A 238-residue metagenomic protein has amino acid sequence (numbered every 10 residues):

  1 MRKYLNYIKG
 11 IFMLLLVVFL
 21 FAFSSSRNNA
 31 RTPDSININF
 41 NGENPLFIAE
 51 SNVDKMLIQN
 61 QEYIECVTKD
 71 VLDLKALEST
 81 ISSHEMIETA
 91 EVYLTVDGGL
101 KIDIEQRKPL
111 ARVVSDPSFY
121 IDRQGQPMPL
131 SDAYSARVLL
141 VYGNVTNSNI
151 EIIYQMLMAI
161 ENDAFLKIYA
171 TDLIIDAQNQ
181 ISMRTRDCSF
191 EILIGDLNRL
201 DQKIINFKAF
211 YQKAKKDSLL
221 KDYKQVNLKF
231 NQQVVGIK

Functional and structural regions predicted by a protein language model:
M1-T68: N-terminal membrane-targeting segments
P33-S35, T95-G99, S115-D116, A133-V138 (+6 more regions): Extracytoplasmic
F40-G42, I104-K108, D132, G143 (+4 more regions): Flexible glycine-/small-residue-rich
G42-E85, D132-Y154, I205, Q212-K216: Periplasmic/extracytosolic POTRA-like scaffold domains at the N-termini of outer-membrane and outer-envelope
L77-Q126, Q225-N227: Structured, soluble extracytoplasmic/luminal domains of envelope-associated proteins
E88-T89, G99, P109-A111, M128 (+4 more regions): Short beta-strands and strand-coil junctions in structured, solvent-facing domains, enriched
D103-A177: Extracytoplasmic segments of membrane-associated envelope/inner-membrane machinery
N198-K238: Extracytoplasmic/luminal low-complexity segments enriched in Pro/Gly and acidic/polar residues that act as flexible
